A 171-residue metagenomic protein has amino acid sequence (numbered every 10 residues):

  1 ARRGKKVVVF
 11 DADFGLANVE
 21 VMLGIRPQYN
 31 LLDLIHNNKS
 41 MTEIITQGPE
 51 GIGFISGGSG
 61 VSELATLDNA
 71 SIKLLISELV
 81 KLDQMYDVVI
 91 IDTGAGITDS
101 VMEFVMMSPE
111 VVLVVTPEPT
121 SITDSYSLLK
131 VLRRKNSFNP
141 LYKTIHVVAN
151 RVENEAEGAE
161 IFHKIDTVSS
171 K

Functional and structural regions predicted by a protein language model:
A1-V8: Post-Walker A helix-loop "phosphate-sensing" segment adjacent to the P-loop in P-loop NTPases
K5, E50, L141-K143: Residue-level signal for beta-strand positions within conserved beta-sheet cores that form or flank
K5, P27-Q28, H36, S40 (+3 more regions): Non-catalytic alpha-helical coupling and interface elements of nucleotide-dependent molecular machines and regulators
K5, Y86-D87: Short, high-confidence coil segments that cap the C-terminus of an alpha-helix and link into the following beta-strand
V9-Q84: P-loop/Walker-type NTP enzyme "switch/lid" segment
V88, T93-K171: Conserved catalytic-core segment of NTP-binding enzymes
